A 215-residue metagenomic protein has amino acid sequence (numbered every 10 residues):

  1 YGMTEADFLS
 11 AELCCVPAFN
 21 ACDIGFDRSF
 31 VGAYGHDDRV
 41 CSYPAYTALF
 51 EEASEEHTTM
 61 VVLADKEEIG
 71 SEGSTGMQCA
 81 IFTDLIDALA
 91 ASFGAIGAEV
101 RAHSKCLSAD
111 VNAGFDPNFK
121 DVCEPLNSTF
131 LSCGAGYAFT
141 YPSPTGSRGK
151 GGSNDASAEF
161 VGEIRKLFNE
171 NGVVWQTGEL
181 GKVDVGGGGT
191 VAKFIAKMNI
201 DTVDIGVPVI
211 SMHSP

Functional and structural regions predicted by a protein language model:
Y1-A33, E51: Soluble metallo-hydrolase cores and metallopeptidase-like ectodomains found primarily in the secretory/periplasmic
G2-E12, E55-V61, G94-H103, F168-K182: Flexible, glycine/charged-enriched surface loops at secondary-structure junctions
A6, D116-F119, C123-S214: Active-site-adjacent substrate-binding region of metalloamidase/peptidase-like peptide-processing proteins
A6-F8, C22-I24, D38, F50-E55 (+3 more regions): Solvent-exposed alpha-helices and their adjacent loops that cap or buttress functional pockets in soluble metabolic
F26-H36, E67-E72: A short glycine/serine-rich beta->alpha loop
R28-F30, F50, E56, M60 (+2 more regions): Class II aminoacyl-tRNA synthetase catalytic cores and aaRS-like
A33-D38, E179-G181: Active-site nucleophile and cofactor-binding loops and adjacent substrate-binding regions of central metabolic enzymes
Y43-L131, G136, G186-G187: Acidic/histidine-rich catalytic neighborhood of metal-dependent amide-processing enzymes
